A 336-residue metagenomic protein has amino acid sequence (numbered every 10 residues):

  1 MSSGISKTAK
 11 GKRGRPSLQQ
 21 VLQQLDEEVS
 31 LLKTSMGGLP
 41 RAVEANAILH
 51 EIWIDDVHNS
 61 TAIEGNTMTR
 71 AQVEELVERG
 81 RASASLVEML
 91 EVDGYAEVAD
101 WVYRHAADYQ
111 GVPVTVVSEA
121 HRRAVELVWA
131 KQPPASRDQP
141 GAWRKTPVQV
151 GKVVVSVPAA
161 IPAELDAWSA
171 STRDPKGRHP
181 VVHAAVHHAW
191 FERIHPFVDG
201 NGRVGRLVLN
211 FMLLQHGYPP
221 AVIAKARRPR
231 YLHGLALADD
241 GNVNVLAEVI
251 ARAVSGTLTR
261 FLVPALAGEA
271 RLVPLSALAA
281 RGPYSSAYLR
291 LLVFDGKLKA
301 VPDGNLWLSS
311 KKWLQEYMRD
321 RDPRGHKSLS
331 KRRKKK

Functional and structural regions predicted by a protein language model:
M1-D199, R203-K336: FIC/Doc superfamily catalytic core
